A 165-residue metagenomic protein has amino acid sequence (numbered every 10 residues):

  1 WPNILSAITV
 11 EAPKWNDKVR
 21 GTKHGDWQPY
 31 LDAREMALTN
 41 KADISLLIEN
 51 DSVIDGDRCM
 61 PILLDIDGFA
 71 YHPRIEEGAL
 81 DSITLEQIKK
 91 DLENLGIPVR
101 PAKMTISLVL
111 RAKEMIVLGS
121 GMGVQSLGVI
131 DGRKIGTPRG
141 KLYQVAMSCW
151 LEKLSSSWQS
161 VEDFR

Functional and structural regions predicted by a protein language model:
W1-R165: Helix-start/capping segments and mature chain N-termini
